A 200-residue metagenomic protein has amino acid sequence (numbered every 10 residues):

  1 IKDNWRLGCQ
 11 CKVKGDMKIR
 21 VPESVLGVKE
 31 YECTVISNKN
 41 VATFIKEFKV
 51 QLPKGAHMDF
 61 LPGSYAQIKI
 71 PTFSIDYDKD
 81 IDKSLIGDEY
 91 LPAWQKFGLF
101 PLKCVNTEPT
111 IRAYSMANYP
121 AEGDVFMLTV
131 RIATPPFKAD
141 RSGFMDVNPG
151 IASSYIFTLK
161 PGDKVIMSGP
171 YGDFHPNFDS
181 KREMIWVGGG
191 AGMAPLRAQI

Functional and structural regions predicted by a protein language model:
I1-L26: Iron-sulfur (Fe-S) cluster-binding segments and ferredoxin-like electron-carrier domains, especially [2Fe-2S]
R6, Y114, Y171-D173: Histidine-centered metal-chelating micro-motifs
C11-V13, F60, L159, F178: Hydrophobic beta-strand core residues of beta-sandwich domains
K12-K18, P120-F126, S180: Ligand-binding loop in jelly-roll beta-barrel domains
P22-S24, P71, P170: Short, surface-exposed secondary-structure boundary micro-motifs
E30-P161: Ferredoxin-reductase
I132-I200: FNR/FR-type flavoprotein reductase catalytic core
